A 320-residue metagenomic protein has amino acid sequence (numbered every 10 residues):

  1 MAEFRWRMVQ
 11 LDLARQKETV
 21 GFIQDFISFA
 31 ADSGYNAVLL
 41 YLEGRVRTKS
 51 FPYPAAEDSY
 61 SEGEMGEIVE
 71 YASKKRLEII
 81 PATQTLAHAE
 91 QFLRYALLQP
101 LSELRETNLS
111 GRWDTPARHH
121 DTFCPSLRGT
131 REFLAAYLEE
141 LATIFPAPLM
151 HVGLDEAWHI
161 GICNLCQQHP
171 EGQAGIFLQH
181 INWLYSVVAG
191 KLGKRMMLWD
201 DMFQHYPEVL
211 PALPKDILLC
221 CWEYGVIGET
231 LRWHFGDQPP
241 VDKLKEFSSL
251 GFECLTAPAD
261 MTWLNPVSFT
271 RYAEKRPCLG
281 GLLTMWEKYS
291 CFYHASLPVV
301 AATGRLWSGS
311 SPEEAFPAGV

Functional and structural regions predicted by a protein language model:
M1-Q179, W183-K191, M197: Feature activates predominantly on carbohydrate-active enzymes
I23-Q24, S28, G63, E67-E70 (+4 more regions): Substrate-binding groove of N-acetylhexosamine-processing glycoside hydrolases
